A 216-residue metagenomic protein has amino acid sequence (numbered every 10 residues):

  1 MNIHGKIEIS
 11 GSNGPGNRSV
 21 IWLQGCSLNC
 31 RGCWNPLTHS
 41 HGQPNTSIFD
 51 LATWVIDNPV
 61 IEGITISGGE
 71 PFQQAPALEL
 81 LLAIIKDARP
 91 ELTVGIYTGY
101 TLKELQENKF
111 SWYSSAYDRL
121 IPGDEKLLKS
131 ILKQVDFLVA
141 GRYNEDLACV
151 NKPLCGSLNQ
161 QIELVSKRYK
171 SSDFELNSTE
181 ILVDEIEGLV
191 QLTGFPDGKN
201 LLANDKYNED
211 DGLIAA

Functional and structural regions predicted by a protein language model:
M1-I3, I7, N17, N35-L120: Conserved Radical SAM active-site core
N2-G11, P15, I56, G99-A216: Auxiliary Fe-S-binding modules of radical SAM enzymes
I21, C30, E70, L138: Conserved, mostly hydrophobic/aromatic
W22-L37: Local cysteine-cluster metal-coordination motifs and their immediate loop/turn environment, predominantly Fe-S cluster
C26, P71, Y143: Hydrophobic pocket-lining residues within nucleotide cofactor-binding pockets
